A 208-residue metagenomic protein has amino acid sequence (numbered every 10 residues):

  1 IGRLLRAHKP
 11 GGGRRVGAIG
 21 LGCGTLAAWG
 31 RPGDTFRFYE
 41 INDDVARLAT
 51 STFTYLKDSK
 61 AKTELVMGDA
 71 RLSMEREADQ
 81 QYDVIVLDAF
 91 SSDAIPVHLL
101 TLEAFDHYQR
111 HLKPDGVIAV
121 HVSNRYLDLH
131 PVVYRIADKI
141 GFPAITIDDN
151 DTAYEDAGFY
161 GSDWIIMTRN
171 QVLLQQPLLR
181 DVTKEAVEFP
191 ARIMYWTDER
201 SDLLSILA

Functional and structural regions predicted by a protein language model:
I1-V16, T35, S51-A61, L65 (+5 more regions): Soluble small-group transferase modules, centered on the S-adenosyl donor enzyme superfamily
A18, G22-G24, S92: Conserved glycine-rich SAM-binding loop
C23-G33: Conserved SAM-binding loop of SAM-dependent methyltransferases across substrates and taxa, primarily the Class I
F38-D43: Conserved acidic E/D residue at the C-terminus of a beta-strand in Rossmann-like folds
A46-R47: Short alpha-helix immediately C-terminal to the canonical SAM-binding loop
E75-V86: A short acidic, Gly/Pro-enriched loop at the edge of an enzyme's catalytic core that lines a small-molecule cofactor
L100-P114: A short glycine-rich, Lys/Arg-flanked "PGG" loop and its adjoining helix->strand segment in the class I
D115-V122: Conserved beta-strand signature within the Rossmann-like core of class I S-adenosyl-L-methionine
